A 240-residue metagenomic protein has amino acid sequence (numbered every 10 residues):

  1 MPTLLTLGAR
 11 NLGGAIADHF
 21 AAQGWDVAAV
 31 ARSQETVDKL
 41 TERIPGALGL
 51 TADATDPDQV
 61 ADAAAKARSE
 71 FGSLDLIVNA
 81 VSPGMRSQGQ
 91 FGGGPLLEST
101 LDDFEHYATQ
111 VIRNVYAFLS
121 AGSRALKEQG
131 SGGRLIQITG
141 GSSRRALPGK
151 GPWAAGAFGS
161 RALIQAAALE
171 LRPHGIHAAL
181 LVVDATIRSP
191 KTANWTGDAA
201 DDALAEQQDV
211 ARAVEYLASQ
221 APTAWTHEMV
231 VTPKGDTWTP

Functional and structural regions predicted by a protein language model:
M1-A28: Canonical Rossmann dinucleotide-binding motif of NAD(H)/NADP(H)-dependent dehydrogenases/reductases, specifically
P2, S73-L74, Q88, L126-T139 (+1 more regions): Active-site loop of short-chain dehydrogenase/reductase
T6-L7, L74-G89, V111, Q137 (+1 more regions): Rossmann-fold scaffold of SDR-type NAD(P)-dependent oxidoreductases
I44-D58: Rossmann-fold cofactor-recognition segment
A63, V78, Y107, N114-G122: Hydrophobic positions on the long internal alpha-helix of Rossmann-like NAD(P)-dependent oxidoreductase domains
P83-E105: Conserved mid-core segment of classical short-chain dehydrogenase/reductases
D103, Y107, V111, K127 (+3 more regions): Catalytic loop of short-chain dehydrogenase/reductase
R113, P173-I176, L180-V182, T196-P240: C-terminal helical subdomain
